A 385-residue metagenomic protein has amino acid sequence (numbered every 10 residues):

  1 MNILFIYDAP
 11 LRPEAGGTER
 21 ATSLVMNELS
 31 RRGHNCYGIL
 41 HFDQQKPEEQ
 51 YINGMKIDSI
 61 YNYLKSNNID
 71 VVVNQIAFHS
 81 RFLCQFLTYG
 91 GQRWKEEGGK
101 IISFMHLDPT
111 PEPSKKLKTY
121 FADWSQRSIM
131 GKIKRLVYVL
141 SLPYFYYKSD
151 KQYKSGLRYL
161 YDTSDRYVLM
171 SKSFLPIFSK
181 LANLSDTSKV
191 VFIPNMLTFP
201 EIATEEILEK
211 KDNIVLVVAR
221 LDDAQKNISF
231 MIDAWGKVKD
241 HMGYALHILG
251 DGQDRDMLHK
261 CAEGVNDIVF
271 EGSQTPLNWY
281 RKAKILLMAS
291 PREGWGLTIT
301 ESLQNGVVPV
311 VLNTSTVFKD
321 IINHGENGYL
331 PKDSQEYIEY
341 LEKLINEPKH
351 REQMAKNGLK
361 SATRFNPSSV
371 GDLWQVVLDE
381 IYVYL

Functional and structural regions predicted by a protein language model:
Y146-S188, F199: A short, active-site helix/loop in glycosyltransferases that binds the activated sugar's phosphate group
S179-K180, F192-D212: Acidic anion/phosphate-binding donor-loop and adjacent secondary structure in glycosyltransferase catalytic cores
I207-K226, I232-W235: Conserved donor-binding/catalytic core segment of Leloir-type glycosyltransferases
D256-S273: Nucleotide-activated donor-binding/catalytic signature segment of Leloir-type glycosyltransferases, i.e., the conserved
P291: Aromatic "clamp/platform" in nucleotide-sugar-dependent glycosyltransferases that forms part of the donor/acceptor
V308-L312: Short hydrophobic beta-strand element within catalytic cores of glycosyltransferases and related nucleotide-activated
N323-Q335, K343-P348: Conserved acidic donor-binding segment of nucleotide-sugar-dependent glycosyltransferases
K349-D379: A charged, aromatic-enriched C-terminal amphipathic alpha-helix characteristic of glycosyltransferases across folds
